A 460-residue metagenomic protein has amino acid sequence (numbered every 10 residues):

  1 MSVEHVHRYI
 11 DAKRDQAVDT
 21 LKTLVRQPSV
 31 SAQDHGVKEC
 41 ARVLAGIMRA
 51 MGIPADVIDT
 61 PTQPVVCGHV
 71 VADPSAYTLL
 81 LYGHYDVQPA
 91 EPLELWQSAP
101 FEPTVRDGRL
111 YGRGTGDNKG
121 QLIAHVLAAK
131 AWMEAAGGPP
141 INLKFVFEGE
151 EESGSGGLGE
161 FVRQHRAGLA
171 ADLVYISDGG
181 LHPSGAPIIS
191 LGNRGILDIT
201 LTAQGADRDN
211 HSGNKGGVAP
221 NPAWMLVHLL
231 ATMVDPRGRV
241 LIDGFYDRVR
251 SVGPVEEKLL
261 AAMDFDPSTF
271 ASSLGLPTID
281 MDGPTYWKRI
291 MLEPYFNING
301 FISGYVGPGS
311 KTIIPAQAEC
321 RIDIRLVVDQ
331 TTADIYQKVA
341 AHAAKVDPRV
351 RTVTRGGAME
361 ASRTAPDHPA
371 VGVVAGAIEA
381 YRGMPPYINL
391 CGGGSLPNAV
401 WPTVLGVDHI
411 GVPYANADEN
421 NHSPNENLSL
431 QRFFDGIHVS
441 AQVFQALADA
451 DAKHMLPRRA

Functional and structural regions predicted by a protein language model:
S2-T115, W132-I141, I322: Acidic/His- and Gly-rich active-site-bordering loop/insert found across diverse amide/peptide-bond hydrolases
L81, T104-G154, I199-A203, K215-P236 (+2 more regions): Alpha-helical metal-binding/catalytic segments enriched in His/Glu/Asp
Y85-V87, R109, V146-S155, S177-L181 (+3 more regions): Acidic, glycine-rich active-site loops and adjacent beta-strand->loop/helix elements that engage anionic groups
D86, M233-R237, A340-R349: A common structural junction motif
L110, N118-G192, A452, R458: Acidic/histidine-rich catalytic neighborhood of metal-dependent amide-processing enzymes
P183-S184, L241-Q317, R325-K338, R349-A460: An extended, acidic, His-containing surface patch that forms the Zn2+-binding/catalytic region of metallohydrolases
I188-Q204, I410-A415: Flexible glycine/proline-rich, aromatic-decorated loop/lid segments
